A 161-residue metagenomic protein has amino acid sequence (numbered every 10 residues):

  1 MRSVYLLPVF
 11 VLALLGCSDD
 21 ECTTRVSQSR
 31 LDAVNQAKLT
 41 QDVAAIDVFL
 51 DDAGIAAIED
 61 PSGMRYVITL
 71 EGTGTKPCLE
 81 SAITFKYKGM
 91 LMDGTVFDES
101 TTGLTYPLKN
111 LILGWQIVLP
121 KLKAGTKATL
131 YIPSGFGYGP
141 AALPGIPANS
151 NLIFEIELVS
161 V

Functional and structural regions predicted by a protein language model:
M1-C17: Sec-dependent bacterial lipoprotein signal peptides
C17-V161: Cross-family detector of peptidyl-prolyl cis-trans isomerase
